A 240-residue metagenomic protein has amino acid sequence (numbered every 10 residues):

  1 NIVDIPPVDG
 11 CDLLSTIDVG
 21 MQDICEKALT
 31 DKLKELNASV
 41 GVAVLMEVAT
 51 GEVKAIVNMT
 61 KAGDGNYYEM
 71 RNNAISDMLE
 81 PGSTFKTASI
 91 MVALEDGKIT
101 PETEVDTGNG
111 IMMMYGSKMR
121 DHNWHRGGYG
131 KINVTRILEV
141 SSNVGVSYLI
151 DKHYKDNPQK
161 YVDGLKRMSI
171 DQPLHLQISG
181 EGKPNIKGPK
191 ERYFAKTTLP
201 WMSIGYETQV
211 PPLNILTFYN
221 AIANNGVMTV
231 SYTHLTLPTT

Functional and structural regions predicted by a protein language model:
N1-V42, A62-G65: Extracytoplasmic/periplasmic proteins that interact with beta-lactams or build/remodel peptidoglycan
I2-D4, I17, A43-M78, G82 (+1 more regions): Beta-lactam-recognizing serine transpeptidase/beta-lactamase-like catalytic domain environment
T236-T240: A short, hydrophobic C-terminal helix/tail in secreted or cell-surface proteins
